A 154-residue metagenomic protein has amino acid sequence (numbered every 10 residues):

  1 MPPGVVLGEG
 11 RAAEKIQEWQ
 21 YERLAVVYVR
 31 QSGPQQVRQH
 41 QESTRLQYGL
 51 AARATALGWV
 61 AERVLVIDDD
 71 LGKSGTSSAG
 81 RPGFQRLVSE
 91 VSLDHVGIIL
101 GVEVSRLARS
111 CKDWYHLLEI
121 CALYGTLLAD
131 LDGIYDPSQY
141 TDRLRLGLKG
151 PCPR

Functional and structural regions predicted by a protein language model:
M1-R154: Short, structured surface patches at the beginning of a domain
